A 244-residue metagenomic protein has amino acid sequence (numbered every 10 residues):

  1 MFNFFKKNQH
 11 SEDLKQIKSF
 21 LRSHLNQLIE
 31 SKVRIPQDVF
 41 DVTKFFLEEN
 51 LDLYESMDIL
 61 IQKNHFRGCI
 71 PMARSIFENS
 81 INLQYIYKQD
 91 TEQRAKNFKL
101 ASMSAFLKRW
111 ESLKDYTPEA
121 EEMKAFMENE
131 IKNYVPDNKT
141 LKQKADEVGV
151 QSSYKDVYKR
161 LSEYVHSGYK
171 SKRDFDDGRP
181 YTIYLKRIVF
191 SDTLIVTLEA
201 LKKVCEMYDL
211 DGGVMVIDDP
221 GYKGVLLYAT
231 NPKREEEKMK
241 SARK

Functional and structural regions predicted by a protein language model:
M1-N79, L83-K244: A cross-kingdom marker of C-terminal helix-rich interaction/assembly modules
